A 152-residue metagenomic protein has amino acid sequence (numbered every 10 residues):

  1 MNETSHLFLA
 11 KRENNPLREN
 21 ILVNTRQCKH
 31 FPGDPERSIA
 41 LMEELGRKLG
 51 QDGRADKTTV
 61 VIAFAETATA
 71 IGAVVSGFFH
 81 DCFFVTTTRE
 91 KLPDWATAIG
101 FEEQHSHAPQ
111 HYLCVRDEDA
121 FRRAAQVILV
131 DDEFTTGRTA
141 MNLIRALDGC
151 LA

Functional and structural regions predicted by a protein language model:
M1-A152: PRPP-associated nucleotide enzymes
